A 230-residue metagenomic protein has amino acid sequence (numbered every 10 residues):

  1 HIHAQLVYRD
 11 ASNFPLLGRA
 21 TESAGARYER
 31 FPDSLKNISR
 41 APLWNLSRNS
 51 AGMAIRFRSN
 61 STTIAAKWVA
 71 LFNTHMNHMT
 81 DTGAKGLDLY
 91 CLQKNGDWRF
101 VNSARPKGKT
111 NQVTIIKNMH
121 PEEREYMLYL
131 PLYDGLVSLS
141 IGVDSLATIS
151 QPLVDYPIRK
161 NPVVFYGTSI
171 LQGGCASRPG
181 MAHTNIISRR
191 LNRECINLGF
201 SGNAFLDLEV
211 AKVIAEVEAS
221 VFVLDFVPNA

Functional and structural regions predicted by a protein language model:
H1-P162: N-terminal secretory targeting modules
T82, T110-V113, N118-E125, P131-S140 (+1 more regions): Conserved SGNH/GDSL esterase-like catalytic core that processes O-acyl groups on lipids and polysaccharides
